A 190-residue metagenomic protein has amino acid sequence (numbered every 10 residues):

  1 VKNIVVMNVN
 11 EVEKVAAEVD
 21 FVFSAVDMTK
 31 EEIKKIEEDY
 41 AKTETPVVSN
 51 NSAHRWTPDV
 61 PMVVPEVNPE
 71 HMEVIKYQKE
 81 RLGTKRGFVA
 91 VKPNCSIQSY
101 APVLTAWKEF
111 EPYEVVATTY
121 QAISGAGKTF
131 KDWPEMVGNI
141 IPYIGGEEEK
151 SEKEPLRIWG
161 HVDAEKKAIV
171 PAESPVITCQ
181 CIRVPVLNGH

Functional and structural regions predicted by a protein language model:
V1-I144, V176: N-terminal Rossmann-like NAD(P) cofactor-binding subdomain of oxidoreductases, focused on the glycine-rich
S124-H190: Charged docking surfaces used in two-component/phosphorelay signaling
